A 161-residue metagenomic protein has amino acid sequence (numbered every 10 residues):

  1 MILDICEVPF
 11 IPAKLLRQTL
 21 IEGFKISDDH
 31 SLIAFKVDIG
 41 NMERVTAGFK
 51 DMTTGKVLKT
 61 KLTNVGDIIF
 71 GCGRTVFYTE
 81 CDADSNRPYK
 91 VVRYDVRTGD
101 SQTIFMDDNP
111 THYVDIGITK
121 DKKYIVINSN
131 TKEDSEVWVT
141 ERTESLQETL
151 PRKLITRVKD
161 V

Functional and structural regions predicted by a protein language model:
M1-V161: Beta-propeller folds
